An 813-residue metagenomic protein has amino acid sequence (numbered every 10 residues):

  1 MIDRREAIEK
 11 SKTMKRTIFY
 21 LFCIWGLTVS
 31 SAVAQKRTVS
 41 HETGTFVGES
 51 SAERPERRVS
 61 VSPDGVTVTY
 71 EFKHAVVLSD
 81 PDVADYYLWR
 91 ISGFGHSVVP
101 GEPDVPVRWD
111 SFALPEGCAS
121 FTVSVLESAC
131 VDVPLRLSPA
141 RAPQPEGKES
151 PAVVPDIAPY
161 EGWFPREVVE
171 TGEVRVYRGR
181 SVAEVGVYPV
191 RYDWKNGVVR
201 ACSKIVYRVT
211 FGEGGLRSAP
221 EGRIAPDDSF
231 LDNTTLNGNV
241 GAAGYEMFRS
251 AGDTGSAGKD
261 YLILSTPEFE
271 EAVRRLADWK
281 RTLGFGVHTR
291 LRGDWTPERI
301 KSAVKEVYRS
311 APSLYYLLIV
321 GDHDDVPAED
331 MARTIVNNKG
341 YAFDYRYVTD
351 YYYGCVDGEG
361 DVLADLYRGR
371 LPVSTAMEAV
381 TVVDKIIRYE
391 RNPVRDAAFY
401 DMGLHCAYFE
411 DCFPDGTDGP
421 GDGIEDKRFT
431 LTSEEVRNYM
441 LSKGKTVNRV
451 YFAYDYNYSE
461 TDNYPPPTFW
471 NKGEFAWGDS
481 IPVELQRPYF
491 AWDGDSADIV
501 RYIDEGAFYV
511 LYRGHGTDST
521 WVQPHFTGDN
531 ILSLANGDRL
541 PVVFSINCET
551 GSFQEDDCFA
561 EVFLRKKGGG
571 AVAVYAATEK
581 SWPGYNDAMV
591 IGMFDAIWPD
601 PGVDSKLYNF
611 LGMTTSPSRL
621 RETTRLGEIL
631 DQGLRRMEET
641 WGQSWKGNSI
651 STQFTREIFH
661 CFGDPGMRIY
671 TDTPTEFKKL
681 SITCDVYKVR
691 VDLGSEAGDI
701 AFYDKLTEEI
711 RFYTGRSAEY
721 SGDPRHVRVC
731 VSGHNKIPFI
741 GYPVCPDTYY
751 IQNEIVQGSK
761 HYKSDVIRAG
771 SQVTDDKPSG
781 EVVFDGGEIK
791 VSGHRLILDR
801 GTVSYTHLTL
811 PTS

Functional and structural regions predicted by a protein language model:
E9-T17: Positively charged n-region of N-terminal signal peptides that target proteins for export
L21-T28: Bacterial N-terminal signal peptides
S30-A34: Sec/Tat signal peptide C-region and signal peptidase I cleavage site
Q35-V744: Cysteine-dependent hydrolase recognition
P541, D765, G780, G787-I789 (+2 more regions): The right-handed parallel beta-helix/beta-solenoid scaffold, focusing on the short coil/turn and N-cap positions
I767-E781: Acidic/polar low-complexity surface segments
T806-T812: Conserved small/polar residues in nucleotide/adenosyl-binding loops
